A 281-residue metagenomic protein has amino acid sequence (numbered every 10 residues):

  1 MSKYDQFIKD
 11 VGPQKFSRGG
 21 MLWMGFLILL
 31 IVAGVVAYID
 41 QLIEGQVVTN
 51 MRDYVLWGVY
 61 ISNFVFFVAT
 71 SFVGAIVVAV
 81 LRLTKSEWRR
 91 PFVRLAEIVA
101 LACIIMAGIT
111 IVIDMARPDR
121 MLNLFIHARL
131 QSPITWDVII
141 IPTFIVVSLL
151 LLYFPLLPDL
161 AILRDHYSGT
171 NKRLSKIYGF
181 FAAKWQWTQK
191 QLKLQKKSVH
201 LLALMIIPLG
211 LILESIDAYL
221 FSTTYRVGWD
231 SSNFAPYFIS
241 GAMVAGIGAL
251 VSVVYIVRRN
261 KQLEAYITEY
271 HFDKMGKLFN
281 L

Functional and structural regions predicted by a protein language model:
M1-V73: N-terminal signal-anchor module of multipass membrane proteins
V11-Q14, G20-Y38, S86-W88, I126 (+2 more regions): Long, contiguous internal "core" modules enriched in hydrophobic/ aromatic residues
T49-Y54, L95-A96, R226, I267-H271: Helix-boundary and loop/linker segments of multi-pass membrane transporters
M51-A75, I109, S168-G169, A235-Y255: Alpha-helical transmembrane segments and their immediate interhelical/interface regions in integral membrane proteins
V55-D119: Membrane helical hairpin/interfacial module
V55-V59, F125-S132: Membrane-embedded alpha-helical bundles of multi-pass integral membrane proteins
I105-G108, I134-V138: Juxtamembrane membrane-interface segments at transmembrane alpha-helix termini
I111-L124, Y153-L157: Transmembrane alpha-helix boundary signature
